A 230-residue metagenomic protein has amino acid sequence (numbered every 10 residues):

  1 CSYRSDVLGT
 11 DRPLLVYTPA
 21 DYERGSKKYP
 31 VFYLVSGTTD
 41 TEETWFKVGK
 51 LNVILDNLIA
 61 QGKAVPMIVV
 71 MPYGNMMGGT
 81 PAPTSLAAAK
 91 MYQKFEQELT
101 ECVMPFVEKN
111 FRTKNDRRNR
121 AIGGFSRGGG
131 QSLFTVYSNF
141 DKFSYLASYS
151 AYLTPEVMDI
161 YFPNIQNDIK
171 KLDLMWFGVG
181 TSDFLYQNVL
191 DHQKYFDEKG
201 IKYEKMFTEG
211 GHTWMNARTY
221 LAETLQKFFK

Functional and structural regions predicted by a protein language model:
C1-K230: Non-catalytic cap/lid and distal C-terminal segments of serine-dependent acyl enzymes
